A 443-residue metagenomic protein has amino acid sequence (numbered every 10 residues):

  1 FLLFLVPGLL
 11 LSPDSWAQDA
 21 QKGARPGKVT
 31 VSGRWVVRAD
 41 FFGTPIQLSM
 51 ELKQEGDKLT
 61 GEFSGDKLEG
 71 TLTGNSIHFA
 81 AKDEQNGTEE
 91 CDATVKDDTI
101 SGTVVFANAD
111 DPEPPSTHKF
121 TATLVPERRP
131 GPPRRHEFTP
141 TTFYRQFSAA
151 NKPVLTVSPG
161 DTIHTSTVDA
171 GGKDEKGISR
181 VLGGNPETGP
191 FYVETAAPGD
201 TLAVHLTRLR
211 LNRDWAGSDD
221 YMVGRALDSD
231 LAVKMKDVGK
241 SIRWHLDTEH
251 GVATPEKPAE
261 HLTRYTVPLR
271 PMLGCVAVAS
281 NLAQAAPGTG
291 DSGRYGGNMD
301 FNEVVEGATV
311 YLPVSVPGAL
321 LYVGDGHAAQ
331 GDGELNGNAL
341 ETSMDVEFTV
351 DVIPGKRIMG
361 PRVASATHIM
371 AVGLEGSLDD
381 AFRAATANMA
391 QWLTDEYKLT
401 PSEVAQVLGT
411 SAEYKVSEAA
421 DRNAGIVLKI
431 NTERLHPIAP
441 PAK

Functional and structural regions predicted by a protein language model:
F1-S12: Bacterial N-terminal signal peptides
Q18-S116: Central antiparallel beta-sheet cores of small beta-barrel/beta-sandwich binding domains
P130-S179: N-terminal, Lys/Arg-enriched amphipathic/low-complexity engagement segments that precede the first folded domain
T139-S148, R180-E187, P287-Y295: Short, structured beta-strand/loop micro-motifs enriched in basic residues and often containing a Trp
A170-V181, L209-D220, G318-A328, S417-A420: Short, Lys/Arg- and Gly-enriched loop/turn segments at beta-strand edges
R208-V304: Intrinsically disordered, low-complexity linker/loop segments enriched in Gly/Pro and charged/polar residues
L269-N298, N302-D379: Conserved mixed alpha/beta catalytic, RNA-binding, or beta-rich assembly cores of soluble enzyme, regulatory
